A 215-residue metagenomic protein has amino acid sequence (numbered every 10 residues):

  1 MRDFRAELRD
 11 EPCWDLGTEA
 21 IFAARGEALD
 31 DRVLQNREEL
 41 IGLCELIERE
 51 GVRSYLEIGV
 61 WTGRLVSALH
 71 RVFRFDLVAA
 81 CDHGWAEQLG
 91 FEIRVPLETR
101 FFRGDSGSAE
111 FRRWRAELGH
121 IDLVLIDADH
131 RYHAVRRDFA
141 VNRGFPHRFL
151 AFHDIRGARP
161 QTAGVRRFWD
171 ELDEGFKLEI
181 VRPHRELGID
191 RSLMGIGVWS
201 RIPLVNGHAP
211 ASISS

Functional and structural regions predicted by a protein language model:
M1-L125, D129-S215: A short alpha-helical cap/connector motif
